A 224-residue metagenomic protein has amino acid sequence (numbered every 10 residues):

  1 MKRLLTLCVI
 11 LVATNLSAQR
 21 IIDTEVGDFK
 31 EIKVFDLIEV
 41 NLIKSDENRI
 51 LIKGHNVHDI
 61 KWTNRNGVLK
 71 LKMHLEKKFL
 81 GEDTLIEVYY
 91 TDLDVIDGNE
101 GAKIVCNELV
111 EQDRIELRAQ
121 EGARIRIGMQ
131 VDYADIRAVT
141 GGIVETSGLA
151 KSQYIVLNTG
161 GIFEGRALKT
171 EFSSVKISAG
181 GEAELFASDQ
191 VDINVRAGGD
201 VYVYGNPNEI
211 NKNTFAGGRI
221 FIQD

Functional and structural regions predicted by a protein language model:
M1-D224: Intrinsically disordered, low-complexity terminal regions
